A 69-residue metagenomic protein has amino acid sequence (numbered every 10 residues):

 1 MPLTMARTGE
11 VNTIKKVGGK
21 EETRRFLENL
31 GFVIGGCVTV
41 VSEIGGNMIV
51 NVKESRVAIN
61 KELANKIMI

Functional and structural regions predicted by a protein language model:
M1-I69: Compact, glycine-rich, soluble single-domain proteins
